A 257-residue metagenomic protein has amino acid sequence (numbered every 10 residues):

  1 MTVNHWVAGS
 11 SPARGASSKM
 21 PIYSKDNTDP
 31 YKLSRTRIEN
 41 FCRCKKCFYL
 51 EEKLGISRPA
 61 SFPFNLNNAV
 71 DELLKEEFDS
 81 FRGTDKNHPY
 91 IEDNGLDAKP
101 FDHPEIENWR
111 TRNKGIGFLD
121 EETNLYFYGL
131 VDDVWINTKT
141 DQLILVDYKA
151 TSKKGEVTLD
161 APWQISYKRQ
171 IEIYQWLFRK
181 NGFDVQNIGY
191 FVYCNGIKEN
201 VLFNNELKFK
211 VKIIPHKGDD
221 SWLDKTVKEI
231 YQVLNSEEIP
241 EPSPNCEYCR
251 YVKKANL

Functional and structural regions predicted by a protein language model:
K19-Q142: Metal-dependent nuclease catalytic cores that hydrolyze phosphodiester bonds in DNA/RNA, characterized by
S61, Y190-V192, C249: Catalytic phosphate/metal-binding cores of nucleic-acid and nucleotide-processing enzymes, i.e., regions that mediate
T111-K225: Mg2+/Mn2+-dependent nuclease catalytic core
K212-V252: Polybasic (Lys/Arg-rich)
A255: Short, non-ligating residues that shape and space the ligands of small metal-coordination modules and catalytic
